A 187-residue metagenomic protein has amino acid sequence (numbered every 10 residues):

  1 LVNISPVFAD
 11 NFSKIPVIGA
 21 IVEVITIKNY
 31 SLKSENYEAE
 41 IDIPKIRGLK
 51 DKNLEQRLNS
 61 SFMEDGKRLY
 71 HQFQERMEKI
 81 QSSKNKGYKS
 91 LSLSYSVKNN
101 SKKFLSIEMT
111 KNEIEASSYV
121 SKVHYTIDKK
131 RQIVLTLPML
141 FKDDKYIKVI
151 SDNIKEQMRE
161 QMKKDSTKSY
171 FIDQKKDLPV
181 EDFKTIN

Functional and structural regions predicted by a protein language model:
V2-N187: Compositionally biased intrinsically disordered regions enriched in Thr/Gly
